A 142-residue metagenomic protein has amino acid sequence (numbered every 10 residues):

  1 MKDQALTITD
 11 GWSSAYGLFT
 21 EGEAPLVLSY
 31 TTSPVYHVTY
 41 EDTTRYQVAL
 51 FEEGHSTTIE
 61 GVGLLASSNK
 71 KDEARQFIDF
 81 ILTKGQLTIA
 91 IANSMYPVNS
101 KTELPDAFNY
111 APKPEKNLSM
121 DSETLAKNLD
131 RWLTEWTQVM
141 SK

Functional and structural regions predicted by a protein language model:
M1-A49: Ligand-binding pocket segment of bilobal, Venus flytrap-like solute-binding proteins
K2-L6, T20, A24, T32 (+5 more regions): Sec-exported extracytoplasmic/periplasmic mature domains
D10-S13, S68-D72, K84, E123-D130: Soluble non-cytosolic domains of exported or imported proteins
G11, L18, V98-S100, K127: Intrinsic-disorder/low-complexity, polar/charged segments
G17, E21, R75-D79, D130 (+1 more regions): Solvent-exposed, polar/charged alpha-helical surfaces in well-ordered, non-transmembrane soluble domains, broadly
A49-T57: Venus flytrap/periplasmic-binding-protein-like
S56, E60, L65-S119: Mature extracytoplasmic/periplasmic domains
D106-K142: Extracellular/periplasmic bilobal clamshell ligand-binding domains
